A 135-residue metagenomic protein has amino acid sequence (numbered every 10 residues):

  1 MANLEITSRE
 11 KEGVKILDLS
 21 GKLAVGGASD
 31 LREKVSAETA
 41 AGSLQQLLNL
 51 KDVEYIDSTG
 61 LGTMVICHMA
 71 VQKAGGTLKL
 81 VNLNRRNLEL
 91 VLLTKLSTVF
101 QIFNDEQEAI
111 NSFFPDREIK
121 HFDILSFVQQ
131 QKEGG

Functional and structural regions predicted by a protein language model:
M1-T7, V35-S36, D57, D123: Short low-complexity stretches enriched in small and charged residues
A2-E33: STAS-typified acidic loop motif
K11, L47-L48, A70, Q131-E133: Compositionally biased, intrinsically disordered low-complexity segments enriched in polar/proline residues
K22-F100: Amphipathic alpha-helical interaction surfaces in cytosolic regulatory modules
Q101-D105: Short acidic-hydrophobic, aromatic-tinged amphipathic segments that line or gate anion-handling sites
S112-D116: Receiver (REC) domain switch/output surface
R117-G135: CheY-like receiver
